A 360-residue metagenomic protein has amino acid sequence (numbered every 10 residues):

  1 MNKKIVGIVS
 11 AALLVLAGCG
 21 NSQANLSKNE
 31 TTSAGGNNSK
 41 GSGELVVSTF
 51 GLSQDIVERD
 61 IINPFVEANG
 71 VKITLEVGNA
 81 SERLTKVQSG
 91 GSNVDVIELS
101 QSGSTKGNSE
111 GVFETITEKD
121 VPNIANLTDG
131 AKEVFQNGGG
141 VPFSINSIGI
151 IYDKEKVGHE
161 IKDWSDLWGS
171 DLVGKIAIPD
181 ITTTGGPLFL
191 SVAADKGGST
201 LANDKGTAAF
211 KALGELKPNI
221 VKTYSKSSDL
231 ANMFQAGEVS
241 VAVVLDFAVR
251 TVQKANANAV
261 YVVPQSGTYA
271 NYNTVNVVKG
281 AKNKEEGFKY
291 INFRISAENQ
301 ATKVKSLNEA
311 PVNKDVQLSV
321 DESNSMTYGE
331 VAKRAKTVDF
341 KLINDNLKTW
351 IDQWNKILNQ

Functional and structural regions predicted by a protein language model:
M1-L45, Q360: Short, low-complexity disordered leader/linker segments with a strong preference for bacterial N-terminal type II
K40-K106: Early extracytoplasmic/lumenal segment of secretory-pathway proteins
G51-E58, S92-V221, S225-Q235: Extracytoplasmic ligand-binding site segments that recognize negatively charged/polar headgroups
G103-N108, Q235-A236, V241-N258: A ligand-binding cleft/hinge motif common to bilobed small-molecule-binding domains
E114-N123, G140, W168, A257-Y269 (+1 more regions): Short beta-strand->loop
N146, F210-L216, A255-K279, D315: Periplasmic-binding protein-like
Y269, N273, V278-A335: Mature extracytoplasmic/periplasmic domains
V320-Q360: Extracellular/periplasmic bilobal clamshell ligand-binding domains
